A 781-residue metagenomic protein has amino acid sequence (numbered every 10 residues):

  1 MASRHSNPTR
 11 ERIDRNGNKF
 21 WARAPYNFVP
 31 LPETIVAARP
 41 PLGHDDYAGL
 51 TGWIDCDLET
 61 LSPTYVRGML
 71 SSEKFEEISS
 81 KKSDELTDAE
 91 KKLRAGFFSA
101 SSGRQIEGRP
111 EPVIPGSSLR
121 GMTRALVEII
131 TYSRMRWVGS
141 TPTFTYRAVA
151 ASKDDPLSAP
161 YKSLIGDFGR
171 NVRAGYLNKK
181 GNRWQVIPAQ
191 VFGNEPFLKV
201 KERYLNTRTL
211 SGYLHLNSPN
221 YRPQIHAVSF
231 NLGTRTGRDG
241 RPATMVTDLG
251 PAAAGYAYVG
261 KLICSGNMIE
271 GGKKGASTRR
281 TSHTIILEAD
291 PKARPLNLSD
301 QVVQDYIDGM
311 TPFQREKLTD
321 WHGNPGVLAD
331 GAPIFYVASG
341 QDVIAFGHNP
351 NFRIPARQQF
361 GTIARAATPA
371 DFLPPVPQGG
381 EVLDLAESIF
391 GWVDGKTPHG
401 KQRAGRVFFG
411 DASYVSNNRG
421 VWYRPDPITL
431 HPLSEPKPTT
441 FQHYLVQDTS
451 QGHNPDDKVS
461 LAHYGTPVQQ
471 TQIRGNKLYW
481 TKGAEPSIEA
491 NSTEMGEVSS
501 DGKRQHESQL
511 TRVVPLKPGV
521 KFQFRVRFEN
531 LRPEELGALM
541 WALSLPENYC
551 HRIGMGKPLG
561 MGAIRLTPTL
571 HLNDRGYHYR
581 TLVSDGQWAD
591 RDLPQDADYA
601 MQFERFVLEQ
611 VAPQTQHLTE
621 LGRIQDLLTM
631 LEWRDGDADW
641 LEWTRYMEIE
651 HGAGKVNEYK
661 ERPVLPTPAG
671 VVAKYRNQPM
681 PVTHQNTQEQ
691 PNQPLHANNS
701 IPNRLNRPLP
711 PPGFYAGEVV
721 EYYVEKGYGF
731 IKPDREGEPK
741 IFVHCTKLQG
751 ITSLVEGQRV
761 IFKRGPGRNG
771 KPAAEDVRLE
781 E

Functional and structural regions predicted by a protein language model:
M1-P712: Basic, Gly/Ser/Thr-rich N-terminal segments that form RNA-phosphate-binding interfaces in CRISPR RAMP
F408, A563-R565, E718, F730 (+2 more regions): Residues located in well-ordered beta-strands
P710-E725: Structural detector for short beta-strands of small beta-barrel domains
E725-K732: Short aromatic-glycine-enriched beta-strand elements
E738-T746: A short macromolecule-binding patch
L748-I761: Short nucleic-acid-contacting surface segments enriched for D/E, G, S/T with interspersed K/R
G765-E781: OB-fold/S1-family single-stranded nucleic acid-binding modules
